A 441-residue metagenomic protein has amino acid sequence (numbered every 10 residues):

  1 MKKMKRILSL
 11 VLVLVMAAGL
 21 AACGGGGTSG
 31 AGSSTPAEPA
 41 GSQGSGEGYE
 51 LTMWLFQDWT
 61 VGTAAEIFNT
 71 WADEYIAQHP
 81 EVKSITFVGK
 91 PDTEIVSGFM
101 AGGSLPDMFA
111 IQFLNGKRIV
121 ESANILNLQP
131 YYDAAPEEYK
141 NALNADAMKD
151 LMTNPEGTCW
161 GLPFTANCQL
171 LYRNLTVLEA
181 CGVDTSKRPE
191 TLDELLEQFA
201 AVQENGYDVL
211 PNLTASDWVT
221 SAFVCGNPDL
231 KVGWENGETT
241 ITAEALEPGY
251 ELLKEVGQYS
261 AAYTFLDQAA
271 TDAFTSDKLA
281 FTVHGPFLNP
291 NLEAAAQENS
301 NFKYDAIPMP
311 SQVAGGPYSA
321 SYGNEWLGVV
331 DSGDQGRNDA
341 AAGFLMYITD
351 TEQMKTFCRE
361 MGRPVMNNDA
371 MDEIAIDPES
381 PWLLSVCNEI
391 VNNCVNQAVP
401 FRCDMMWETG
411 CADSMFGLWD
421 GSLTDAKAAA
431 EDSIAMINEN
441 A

Functional and structural regions predicted by a protein language model:
S9, C23-E121, P136-K140, T185 (+6 more regions): Conserved N-terminal structural module of periplasmic/extracytoplasmic solute-binding proteins
A77-E81, C181, A296-R363: Extracytoplasmic/periplasmic substrate-recognition and gating elements
T86, N154, S321, R363 (+1 more regions): C-terminal capping/gating helix-and-loop segments adjacent to ligand/active sites or protein-protein/ligand interfaces
G98, P106-D107, E137-V177, G315-A320 (+1 more regions): A structural signal for short loop-to-beta-strand junctions that line the ligand-binding cleft of periplasmic/secreted
F113-L170, L196, G226, N301-I307 (+1 more regions): Hinge/lid segment of periplasmic solute-binding proteins
Q129-N144, K187-R188, D229-P248, A295-N299 (+2 more regions): Short, solvent-exposed loop/beta-turn-alpha elements that line the ligand-binding surface or hinge of extracytoplasmic
P155-F164, Q169, E179, D193-E238 (+1 more regions): Extracytoplasmic/periplasmic solute-binding protein
E197-A201, N236-T264: Glycine-centered hinge/linker elements that transmit conformational signals in sensory and ligand-binding systems
